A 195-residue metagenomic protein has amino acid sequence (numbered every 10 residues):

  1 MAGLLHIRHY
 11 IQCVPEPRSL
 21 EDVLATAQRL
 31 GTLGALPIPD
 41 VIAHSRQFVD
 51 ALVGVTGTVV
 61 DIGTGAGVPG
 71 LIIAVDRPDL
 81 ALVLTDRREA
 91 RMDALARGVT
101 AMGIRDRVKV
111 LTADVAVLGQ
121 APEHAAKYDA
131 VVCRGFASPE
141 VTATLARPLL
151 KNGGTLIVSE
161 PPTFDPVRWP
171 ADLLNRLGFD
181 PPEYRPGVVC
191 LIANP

Functional and structural regions predicted by a protein language model:
A2-T56, V60, A90, R97-G103: Class I SAM-dependent transferase core
A27, I62, K109-T112: A generic, residue-level signal for flexible/boundary positions that often mark functional hotspots
L33-P37, V83, G119: Conserved short-loop catalytic and cofactor-binding motifs
G63-G67: Class I SAM-dependent methyltransferase "Motif I" SAM/SAH-binding loop
G70, L80-A81, R87-P195: S-adenosylmethionine
I73: Aromatic pocket-lining residues of Rossmann-like dinucleotide-binding sites
R77: Conserved phosphotransfer cores of two-component systems
